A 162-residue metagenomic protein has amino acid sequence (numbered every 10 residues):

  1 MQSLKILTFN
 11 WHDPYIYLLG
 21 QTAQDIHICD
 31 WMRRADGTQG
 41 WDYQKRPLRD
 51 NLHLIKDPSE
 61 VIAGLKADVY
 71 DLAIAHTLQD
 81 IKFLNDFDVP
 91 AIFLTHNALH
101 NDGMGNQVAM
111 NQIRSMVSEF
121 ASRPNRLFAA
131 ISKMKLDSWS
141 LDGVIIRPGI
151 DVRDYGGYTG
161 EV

Functional and structural regions predicted by a protein language model:
M1-I81, N85-F87: N-terminal pre-catalytic "stem/leader" segment of glycosyltransferase-like enzymes
S3-T8, A91, L127, E161-V162: Residues that mark the start of a beta-strand
H12-P14, M32-A35, L78-I81, H96-N101 (+2 more regions): Short, solvent-exposed loop/turn segments at secondary-structure junctions
H27-M32, L72-I74, N85-N111, L127-A130 (+1 more regions): Active-site proximal beta-strand in glycosyltransferases
M32-L48, T95-V117, D142, T159: Acceptor-binding helix/loop patch of EC 2.4 sugar-transfer enzymes, predominantly nucleotide-sugar-dependent
A63, N106-F128, K135: Membrane-proximal helix-turn-helix segments that form the acceptor-binding/catalytic region of lipid-linked
L65, F83-L84, D102-M104, G156: Active-site-adjacent loop/helix micro-motif of nuclease/hydrolase catalytic cores
R123-E161: Donor nucleotide-sugar binding/catalytic pocket of nucleotide-sugar-dependent glycosyltransferases
